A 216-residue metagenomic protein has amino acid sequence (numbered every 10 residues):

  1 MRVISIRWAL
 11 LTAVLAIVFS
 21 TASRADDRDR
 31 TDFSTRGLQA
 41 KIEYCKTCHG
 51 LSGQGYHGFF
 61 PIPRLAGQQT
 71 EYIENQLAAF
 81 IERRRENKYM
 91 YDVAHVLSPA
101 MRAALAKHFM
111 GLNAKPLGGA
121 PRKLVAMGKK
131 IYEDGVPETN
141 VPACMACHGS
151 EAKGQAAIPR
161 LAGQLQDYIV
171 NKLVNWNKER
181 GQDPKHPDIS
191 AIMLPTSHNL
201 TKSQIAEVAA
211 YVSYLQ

Functional and structural regions predicted by a protein language model:
M1-I6: N-terminal secretory signal peptides that target proteins for export/translocation
A9-V18: Bacterial N-terminal signal peptides
S23-I42, Q54-F59, G111-E138: Electrostatic cytochrome c docking/interface patches
F33-R83: The feature marks the first
E43-L51, L105, V141-E151, V208: The canonical Cys-X-X-Cys-His
Y56-R64, A79-A120, Q155-R160, E179-L215: Axial heme c-ligation environment in periplasmic c-type cytochrome domains
P61-Q68, C147, R160-Y168: Short cysteine/histidine-rich metal-coordination sites, predominantly Zn2+-binding motifs
K172-N175: Consensus positions within tandem repeat domains that build extended binding/scaffold surfaces
